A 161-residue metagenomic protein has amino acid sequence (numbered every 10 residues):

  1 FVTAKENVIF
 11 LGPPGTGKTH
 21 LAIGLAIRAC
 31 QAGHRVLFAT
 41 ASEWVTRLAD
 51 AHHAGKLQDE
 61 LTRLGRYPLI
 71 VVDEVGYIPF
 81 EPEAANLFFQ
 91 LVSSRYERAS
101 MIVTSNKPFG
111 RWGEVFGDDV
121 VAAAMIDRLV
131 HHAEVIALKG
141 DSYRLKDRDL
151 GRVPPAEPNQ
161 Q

Functional and structural regions predicted by a protein language model:
F1: Pre-Walker A adenine-sensing motif
K5-L21: Walker A/P-loop nucleotide-binding motif
G24, R28: Active-site signature of alpha/beta-hydrolase-fold catalytic machinery across serine- and Asp/Cys-nucleophile hydrolases
H34-A39, E43-L69, V75-Q161: Replace "adjacent to P-loop NTPase cores in ATP/GTP-dependent enzymes" with "adjacent to NTP-binding cores
